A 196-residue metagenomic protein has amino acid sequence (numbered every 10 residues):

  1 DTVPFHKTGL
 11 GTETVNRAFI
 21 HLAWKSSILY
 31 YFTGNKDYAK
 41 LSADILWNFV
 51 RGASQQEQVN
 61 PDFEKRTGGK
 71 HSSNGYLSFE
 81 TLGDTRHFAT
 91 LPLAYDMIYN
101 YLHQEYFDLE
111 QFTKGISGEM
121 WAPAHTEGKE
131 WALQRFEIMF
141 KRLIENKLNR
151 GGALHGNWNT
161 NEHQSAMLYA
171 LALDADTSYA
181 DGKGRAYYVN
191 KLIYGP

Functional and structural regions predicted by a protein language model:
D1-P4: Low-complexity, Ser/Thr/Pro/Gly-enriched N-terminal "stalk/linker" regions
K7-T8: Acidic/polar surface patches and capping/hinge elements
G11-P196: Aromatic-lined, polymer-binding surfaces characteristic of secreted/periplasmic polysaccharide-degrading enzymes
